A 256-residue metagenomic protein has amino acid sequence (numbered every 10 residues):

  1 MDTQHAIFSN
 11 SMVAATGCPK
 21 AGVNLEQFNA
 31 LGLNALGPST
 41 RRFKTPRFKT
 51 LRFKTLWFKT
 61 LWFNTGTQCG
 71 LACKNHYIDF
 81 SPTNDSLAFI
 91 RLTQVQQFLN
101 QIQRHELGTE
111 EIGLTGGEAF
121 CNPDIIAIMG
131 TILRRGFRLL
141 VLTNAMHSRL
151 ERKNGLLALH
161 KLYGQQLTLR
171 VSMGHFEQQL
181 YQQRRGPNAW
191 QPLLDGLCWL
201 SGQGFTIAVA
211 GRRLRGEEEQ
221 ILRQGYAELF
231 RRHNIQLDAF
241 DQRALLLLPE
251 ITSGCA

Functional and structural regions predicted by a protein language model:
M1-A35, S39-K44, F48-W57, Q220-A256: Auxiliary Fe-S-binding modules of radical SAM enzymes
D2, S172-G174, Q178-A256: Radical SAM enzyme [4Fe-4S]-AdoMet core and its adjacent flexible, acidic and glycine-rich loops/tails across
N10-R41, K54-G116, F120-R138: Conserved alpha-helical substructure of the radical SAM core
T60-W62, E111-G113, R138-L140, Q166-R170 (+2 more regions): Structural preference for beta-strand elements that scaffold enzyme active sites
T83-Q97, G117-Y163, L169, M173-P192 (+1 more regions): Canonical radical SAM enzyme core domain
Q101-H105, T131, A158-L159, G196-W199 (+1 more regions): A generic secondary-structure signal
L107-T109, L162-Q166, S201-G202, L237-D241: Short helix-terminating capping/connector loops at secondary-structure junctions
